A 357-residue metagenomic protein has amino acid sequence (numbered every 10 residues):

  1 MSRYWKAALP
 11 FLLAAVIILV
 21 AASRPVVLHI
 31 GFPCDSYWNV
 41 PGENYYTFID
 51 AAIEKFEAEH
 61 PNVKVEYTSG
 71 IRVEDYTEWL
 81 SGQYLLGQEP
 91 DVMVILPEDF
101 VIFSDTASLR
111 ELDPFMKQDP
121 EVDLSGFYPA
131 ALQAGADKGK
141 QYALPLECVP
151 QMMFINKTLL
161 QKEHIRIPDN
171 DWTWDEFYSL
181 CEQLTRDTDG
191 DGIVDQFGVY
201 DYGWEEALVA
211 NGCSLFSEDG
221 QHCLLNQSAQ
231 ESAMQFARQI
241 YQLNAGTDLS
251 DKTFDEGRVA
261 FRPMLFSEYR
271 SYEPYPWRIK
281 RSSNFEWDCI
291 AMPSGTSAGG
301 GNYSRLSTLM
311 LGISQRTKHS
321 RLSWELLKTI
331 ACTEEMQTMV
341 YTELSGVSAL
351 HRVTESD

Functional and structural regions predicted by a protein language model:
M1-I102: Conserved N-terminal structural module of periplasmic/extracytoplasmic solute-binding proteins
F32, Q242, I279-V353: Extracytoplasmic/periplasmic substrate-recognition and gating elements
S69-W79, W172-Y178, G246-E256: Short helix-initiation/N-cap motifs at beta->coil->alpha
D91-V94, A260-L265, R270-Y272: Paired acidic/hydrophobic, glycine-rich loop segments that form the ligand-binding mouth/hinge of periplasmic-binding
P97-M152, E286-A291: Hinge/lid segment of periplasmic solute-binding proteins
D113-F127, N170, D189, F197 (+3 more regions): Short, solvent-exposed loop/beta-turn-alpha elements that line the ligand-binding surface or hinge of extracytoplasmic
D137-L146, Q151, D175-C223, F261: Extracytoplasmic/periplasmic solute-binding protein
L180-C181, D219-L249, M292: Glycine-centered hinge/linker elements that transmit conformational signals in sensory and ligand-binding systems
